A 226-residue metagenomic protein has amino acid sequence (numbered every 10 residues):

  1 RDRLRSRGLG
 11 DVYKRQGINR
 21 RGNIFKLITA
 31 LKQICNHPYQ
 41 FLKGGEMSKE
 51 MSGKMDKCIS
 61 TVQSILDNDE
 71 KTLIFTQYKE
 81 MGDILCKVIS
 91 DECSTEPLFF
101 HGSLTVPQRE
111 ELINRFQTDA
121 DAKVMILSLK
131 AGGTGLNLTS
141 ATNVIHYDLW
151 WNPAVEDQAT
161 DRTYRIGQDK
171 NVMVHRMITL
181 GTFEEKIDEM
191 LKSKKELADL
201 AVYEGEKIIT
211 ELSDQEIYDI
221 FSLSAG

Functional and structural regions predicted by a protein language model:
R1, K123, L127-I208: SF2 helicase/translocase ATPase core recognition
R1-Q16: Single conserved hydrophobic/aromatic residue that forms the stacking wall/gate of nucleotide- or nucleobase-binding
R7, K32, K54, R109 (+2 more regions): Short, cationic motifs built from Arg/Lys/His that form the positively charged side of catalytic pockets
V12, D83, V106-P107, P153-A154 (+2 more regions): Loop/helix-junction capping segments adjacent to catalytic residues or to phosphate/diphosphate-binding pockets
K14-L136, K207-G226: Conserved Helicase C-terminal RecA-like lobe
